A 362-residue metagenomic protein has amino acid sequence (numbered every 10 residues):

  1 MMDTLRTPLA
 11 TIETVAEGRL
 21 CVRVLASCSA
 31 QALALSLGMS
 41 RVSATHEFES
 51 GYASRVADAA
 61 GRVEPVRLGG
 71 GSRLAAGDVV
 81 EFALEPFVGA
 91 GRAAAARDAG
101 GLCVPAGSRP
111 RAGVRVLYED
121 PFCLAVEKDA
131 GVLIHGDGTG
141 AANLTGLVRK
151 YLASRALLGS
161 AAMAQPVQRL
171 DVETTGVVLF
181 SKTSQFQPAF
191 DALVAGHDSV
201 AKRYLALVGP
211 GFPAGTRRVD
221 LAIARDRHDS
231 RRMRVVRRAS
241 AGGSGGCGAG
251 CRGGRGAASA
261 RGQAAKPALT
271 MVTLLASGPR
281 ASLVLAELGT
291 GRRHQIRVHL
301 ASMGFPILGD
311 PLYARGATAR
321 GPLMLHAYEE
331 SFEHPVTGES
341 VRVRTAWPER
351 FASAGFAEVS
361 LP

Functional and structural regions predicted by a protein language model:
M1-P362: RNA pseudouridine synthases
